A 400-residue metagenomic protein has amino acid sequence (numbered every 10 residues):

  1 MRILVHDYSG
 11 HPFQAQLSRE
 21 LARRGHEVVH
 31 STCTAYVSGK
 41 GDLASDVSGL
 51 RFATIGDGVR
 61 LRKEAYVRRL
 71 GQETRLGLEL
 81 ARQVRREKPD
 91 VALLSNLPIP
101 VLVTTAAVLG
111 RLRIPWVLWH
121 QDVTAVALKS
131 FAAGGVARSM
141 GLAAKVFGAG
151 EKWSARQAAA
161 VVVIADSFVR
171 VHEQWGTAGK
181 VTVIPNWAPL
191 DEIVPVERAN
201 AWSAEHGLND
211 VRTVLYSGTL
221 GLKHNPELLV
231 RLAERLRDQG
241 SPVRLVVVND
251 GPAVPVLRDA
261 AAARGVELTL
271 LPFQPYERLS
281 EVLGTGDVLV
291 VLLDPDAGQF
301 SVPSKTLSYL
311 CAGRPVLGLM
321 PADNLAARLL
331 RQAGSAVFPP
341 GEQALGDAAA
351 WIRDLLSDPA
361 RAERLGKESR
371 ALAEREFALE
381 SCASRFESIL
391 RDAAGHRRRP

Functional and structural regions predicted by a protein language model:
M1-S48, A160, L236-D238, R398-R399: N-terminal subdomain of nucleotide-sugar transferases
P12, H224, T269-V282, L289-L310 (+1 more regions): Nucleotide-sugar-dependent
R60-E64, I114-A149, D191: Acceptor-binding helix/loop patch of EC 2.4 sugar-transfer enzymes, predominantly nucleotide-sugar-dependent
V103, A107-R111, T124, G141-V163: Membrane-proximal helix-turn-helix segments that form the acceptor-binding/catalytic region of lipid-linked
S167, W187: Carbohydrate-associated surface elements
E173, A188-A204, N225: Acidic anion/phosphate-binding donor-loop and adjacent secondary structure in glycosyltransferase catalytic cores
N249, V254-S280: Nucleotide-activated donor-binding/catalytic signature segment of Leloir-type glycosyltransferases, i.e., the conserved
D354, R361-R375: A short, well-ordered alpha-helix in the C-terminal region of glycosyltransferases
